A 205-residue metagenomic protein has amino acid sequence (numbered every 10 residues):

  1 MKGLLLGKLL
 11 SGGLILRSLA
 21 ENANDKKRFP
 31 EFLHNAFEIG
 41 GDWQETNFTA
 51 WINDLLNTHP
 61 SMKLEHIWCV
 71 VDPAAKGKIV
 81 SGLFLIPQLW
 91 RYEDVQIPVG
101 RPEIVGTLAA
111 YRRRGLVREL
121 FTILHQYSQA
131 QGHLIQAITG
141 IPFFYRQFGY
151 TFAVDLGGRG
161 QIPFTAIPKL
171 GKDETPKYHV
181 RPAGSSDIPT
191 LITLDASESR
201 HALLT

Functional and structural regions predicted by a protein language model:
K2-S81, L85-P87, D94-R101, I167-T205: Short amphipathic alpha-helix that is part of the acyltransferase structural core
M62, R118-F121, A130, A137: Short, glycine/acidic-rich beta->alpha junctions
I86, L108, T139: Conserved residues at the C-terminal ends of beta-strands
Q88-W90, A110, F143: Short coil/turn motifs at secondary-structure junctions
P102-Q126: Conserved acetyl-CoA-binding loop-helix of GNAT-fold acetyltransferases
A130-L134, T139-R159: Conserved active-site alpha-helix within GNAT-family acetyltransferase domains
F152-K172, P176: Flexible glycine-/small-residue-enriched beta->alpha junction loops that bind anionic phosphate/pyrophosphate groups
